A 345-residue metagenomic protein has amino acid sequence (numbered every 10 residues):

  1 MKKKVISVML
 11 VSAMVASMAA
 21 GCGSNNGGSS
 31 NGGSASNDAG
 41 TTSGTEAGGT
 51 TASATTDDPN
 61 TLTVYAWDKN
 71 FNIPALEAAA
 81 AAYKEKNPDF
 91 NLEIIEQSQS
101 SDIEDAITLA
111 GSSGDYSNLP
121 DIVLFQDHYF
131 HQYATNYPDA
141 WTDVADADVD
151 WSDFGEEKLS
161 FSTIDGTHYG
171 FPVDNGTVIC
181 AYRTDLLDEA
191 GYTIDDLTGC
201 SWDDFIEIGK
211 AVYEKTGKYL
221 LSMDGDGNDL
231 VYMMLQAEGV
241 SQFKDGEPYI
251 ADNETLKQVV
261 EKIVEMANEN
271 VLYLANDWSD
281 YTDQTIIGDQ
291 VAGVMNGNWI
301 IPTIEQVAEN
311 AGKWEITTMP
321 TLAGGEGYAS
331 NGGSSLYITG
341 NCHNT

Functional and structural regions predicted by a protein language model:
A19-T41: Bacterial lipoprotein signal-peptidase II cleavage site
G49, A54, V123-I179, D203-I208 (+2 more regions): Hinge/lid segment of periplasmic solute-binding proteins
A54-T56, T61-A78, S98-S100, G176: Extracytoplasmic "Venus flytrap"
D57-K69, F90-I95, D121-I122, Y169 (+1 more regions): Short, well-ordered beta-strand elements
A82-E156, E189-G191, T285, D289-G293 (+1 more regions): Extracytoplasmic "Venus flytrap"/periplasmic binding protein-like
E85, N91-E93, E269, Q306-T345: Extracytoplasmic/periplasmic substrate-recognition and gating elements
T167-V173, V178, D203-Y249, E261 (+1 more regions): Extracytoplasmic/periplasmic solute-binding protein
E207-A211, E247-N276, M319: Glycine-centered hinge/linker elements that transmit conformational signals in sensory and ligand-binding systems
